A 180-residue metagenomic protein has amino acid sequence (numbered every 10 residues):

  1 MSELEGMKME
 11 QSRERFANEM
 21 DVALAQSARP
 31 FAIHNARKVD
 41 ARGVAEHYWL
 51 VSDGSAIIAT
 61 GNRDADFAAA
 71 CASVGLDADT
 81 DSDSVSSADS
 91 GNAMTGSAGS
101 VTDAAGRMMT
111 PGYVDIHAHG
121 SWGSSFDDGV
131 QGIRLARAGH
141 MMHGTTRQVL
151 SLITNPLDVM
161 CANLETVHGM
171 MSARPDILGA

Functional and structural regions predicted by a protein language model:
L4: Cationic, low-complexity basic patches in intrinsically disordered or flexible, solvent-exposed regions
E10-A32, K38-T110: Histidine-rich, glycine-flanked metal-binding segment
E46, D128-Q131, N163-E165: Short, glycine/charged-enriched secondary-structure capping and boundary segments
A72, D79, I133, H168-A180: Short, intrinsically disordered, charge-balanced linker/junction segments flanking boundaries in proteins
S73, S125-D128, L152: Pocket-edge positions in alpha/beta enzyme catalytic cores
R107-V130: Di-metal (Zn2+ and/or Mg2+/Mn2+) metal-binding site signature of metallo-dependent hydrolases with the MBL/beta-CASP
H119, G123, R134-N163, D176-A180: Divalent metal-dependent hydrolysis catalytic cores, especially in the metallo-beta-lactamase
